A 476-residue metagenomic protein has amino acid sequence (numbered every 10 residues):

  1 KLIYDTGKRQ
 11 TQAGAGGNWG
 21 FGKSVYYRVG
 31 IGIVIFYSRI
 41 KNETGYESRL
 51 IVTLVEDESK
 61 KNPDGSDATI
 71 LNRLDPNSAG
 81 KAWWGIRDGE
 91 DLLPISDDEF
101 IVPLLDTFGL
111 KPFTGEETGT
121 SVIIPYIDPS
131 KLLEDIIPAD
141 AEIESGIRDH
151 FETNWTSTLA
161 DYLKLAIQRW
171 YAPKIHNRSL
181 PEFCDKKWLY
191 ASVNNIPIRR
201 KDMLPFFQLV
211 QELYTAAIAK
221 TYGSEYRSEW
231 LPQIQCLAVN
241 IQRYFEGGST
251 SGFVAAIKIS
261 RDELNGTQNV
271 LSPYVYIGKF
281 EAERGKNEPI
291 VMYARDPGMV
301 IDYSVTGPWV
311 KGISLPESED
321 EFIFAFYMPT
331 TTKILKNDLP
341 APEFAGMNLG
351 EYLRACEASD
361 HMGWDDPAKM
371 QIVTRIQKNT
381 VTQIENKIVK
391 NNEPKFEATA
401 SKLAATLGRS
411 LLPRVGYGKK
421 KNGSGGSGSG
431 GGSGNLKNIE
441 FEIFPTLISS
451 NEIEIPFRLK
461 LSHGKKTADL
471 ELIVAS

Functional and structural regions predicted by a protein language model:
K1-G20, Y27-S476: Bergerat-fold GHKL/Histidine-kinase-like ATPase
